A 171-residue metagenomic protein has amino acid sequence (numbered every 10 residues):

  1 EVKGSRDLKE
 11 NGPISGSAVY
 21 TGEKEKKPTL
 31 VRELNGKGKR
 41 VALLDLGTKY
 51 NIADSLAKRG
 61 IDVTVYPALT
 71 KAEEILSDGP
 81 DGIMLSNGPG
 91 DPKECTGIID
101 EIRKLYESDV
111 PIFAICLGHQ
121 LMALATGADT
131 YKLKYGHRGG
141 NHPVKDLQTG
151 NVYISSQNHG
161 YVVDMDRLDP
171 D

Functional and structural regions predicted by a protein language model:
E1-D78, P92: RNA-binding accessory domains that recognize and position tRNA/RNA substrates
Y50, V162-M165: Active-site environment of divalent metal-dependent phosphoester hydrolases
D54, S155, D166: Short histidine-centered beta-strand/loop micro-motifs that create catalytic or ligand/metal-coordination sites
S77, G82, N87-V162: Cysteine-nucleophile active-site neighborhood
R167-D171: Short, intrinsically disordered, charge-balanced linker/junction segments flanking boundaries in proteins
